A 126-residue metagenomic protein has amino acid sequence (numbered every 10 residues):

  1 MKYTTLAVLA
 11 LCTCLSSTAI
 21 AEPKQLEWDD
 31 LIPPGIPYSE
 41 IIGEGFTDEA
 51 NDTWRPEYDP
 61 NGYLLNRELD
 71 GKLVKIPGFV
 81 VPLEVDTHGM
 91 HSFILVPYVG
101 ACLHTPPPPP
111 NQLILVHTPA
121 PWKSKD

Functional and structural regions predicted by a protein language model:
M1-T4: Positively charged n-region of N-terminal signal peptides that target proteins for export
A7-S16: Bacterial N-terminal signal peptides
I20-D126: OB-fold and OB-like single-stranded nucleic-acid-recognition modules and their adjacent interaction interfaces
